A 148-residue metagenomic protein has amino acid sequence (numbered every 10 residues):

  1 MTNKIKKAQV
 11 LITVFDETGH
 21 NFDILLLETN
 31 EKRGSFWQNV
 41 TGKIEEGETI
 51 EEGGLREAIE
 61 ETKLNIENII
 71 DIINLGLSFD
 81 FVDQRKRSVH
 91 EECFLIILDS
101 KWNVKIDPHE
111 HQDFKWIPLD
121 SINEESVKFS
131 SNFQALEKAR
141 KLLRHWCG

Functional and structural regions predicted by a protein language model:
M1-I24, L95: Conserved N-terminal beta-strand and adjoining loop/helix that marks the start of the Nudix/MutT-like hydrolase domain
I5-K7, G19, N39, I70 (+1 more regions): Short connector loops at helix/strand junctions that flank enzyme active sites, especially segments positioning acidic
T13-F15, T29-N30, V82, I97: A generic structural motif
H20-E61: Conserved Nudix-box catalytic region and its N-terminal flanking loop in Nudix hydrolases and closely related
N21-L26, R87-H90, A135-E137: Glycine-rich, flexible loop segments associated with nucleotide phosphate handling
I44-N132: Unchanged
E125-G148: Charged phosphate-binding loop/patch that engages nucleotide di/tri-phosphates or the phosphate backbone of nucleic
